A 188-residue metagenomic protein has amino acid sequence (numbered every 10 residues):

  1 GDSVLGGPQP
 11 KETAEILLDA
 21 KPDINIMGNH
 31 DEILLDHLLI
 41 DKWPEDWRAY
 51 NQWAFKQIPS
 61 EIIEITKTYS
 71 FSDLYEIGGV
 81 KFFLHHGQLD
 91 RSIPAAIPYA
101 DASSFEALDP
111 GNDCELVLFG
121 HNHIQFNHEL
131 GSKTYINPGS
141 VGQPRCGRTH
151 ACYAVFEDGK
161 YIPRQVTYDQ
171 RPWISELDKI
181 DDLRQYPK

Functional and structural regions predicted by a protein language model:
G1-D2, G6, I24-N29, H85 (+2 more regions): Active-site neighborhood of phospho(di)ester-bond hydrolases with catalytic His/Asp-centered motifs
G1-I63, K67: Core catalytic region of metal-dependent phosphoesterases/phosphodiesterases, especially metallo-beta-lactamase-like
L5-P8, H30-L35, L118-E129, Q143-R148: Active-site environment of divalent metal-dependent phosphoester hydrolases
I33-H37, S92-I93, P172-W173: A short acidic, helix-capping loop that chelates divalent metal ions and anchors anionic groups
K42-A49, V80-N112, P144: Active-site-proximal segments of metal-dependent phosphoesterases and phosphodiesterases across multiple
F71-G79, H128-L130: Short acidic-hydrophobic surface loop/beta-edge motif
Y99-I136: Anionic-ligand binding region
H128-K188: Acidic, His/Gly-rich catalytic cores of divalent-metal-dependent hydrolytic chemistry
